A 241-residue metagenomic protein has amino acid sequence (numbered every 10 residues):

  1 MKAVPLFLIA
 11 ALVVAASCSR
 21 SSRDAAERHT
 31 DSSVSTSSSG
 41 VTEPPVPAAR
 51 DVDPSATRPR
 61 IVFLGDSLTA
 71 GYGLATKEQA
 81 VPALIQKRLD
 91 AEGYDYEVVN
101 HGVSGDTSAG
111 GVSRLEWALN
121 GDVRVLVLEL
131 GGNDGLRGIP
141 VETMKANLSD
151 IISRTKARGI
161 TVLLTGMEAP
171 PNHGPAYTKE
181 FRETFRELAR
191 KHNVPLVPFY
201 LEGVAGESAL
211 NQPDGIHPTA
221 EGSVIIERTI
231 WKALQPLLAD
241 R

Functional and structural regions predicted by a protein language model:
M1-V62, A75, D90-Y94, N120-D122 (+3 more regions): N-terminal secretory targeting modules
V14, E97-V99, L163: Conserved Rossmann-like nucleotide-binding pocket used by diverse enzymes that bind dinucleotide cofactors
R20-R23, D106, L164: Domain-scale detector for complete catalytic domains at protein termini or as standalone homologs
H29, P47-A49, A56-F63, L68-N147 (+2 more regions): Conserved SGNH/GDSL esterase-like catalytic core that processes O-acyl groups on lipids and polysaccharides
G40-V41, E78-Q79, G105-D106, A189 (+1 more regions): A short linear-motif detector with a strong N-terminal bias
K87, G110-R241: Alpha-helical cap/lid subdomain in secreted, periplasmic, or secretory-pathway luminal O-acyl-processing enzymes
